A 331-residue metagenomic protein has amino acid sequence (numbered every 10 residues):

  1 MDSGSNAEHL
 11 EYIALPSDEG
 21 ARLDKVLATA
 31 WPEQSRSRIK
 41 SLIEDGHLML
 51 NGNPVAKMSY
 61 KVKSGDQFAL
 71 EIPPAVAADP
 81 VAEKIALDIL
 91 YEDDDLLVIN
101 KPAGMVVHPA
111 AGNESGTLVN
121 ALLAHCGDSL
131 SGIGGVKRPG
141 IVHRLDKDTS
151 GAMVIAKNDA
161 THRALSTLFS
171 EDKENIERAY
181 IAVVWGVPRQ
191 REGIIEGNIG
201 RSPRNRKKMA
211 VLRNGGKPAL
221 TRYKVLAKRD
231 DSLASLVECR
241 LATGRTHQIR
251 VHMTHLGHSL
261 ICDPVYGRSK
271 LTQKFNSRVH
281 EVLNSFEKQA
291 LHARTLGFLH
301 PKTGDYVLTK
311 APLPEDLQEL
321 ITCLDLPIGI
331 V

Functional and structural regions predicted by a protein language model:
M1-E196, G200-P203, D230, L313-P327: RNA pseudouridine synthases
M1-R38, I85, N214, K224 (+3 more regions): Pseudouridine synthases involved in rRNA/tRNA modification
D66-Q67, R245, D305: Structural motif
L70-I72, P203-K207, P218-L220, F275-E281: Short Pro/Gly-enriched beta-strand edge/turn motifs at strand-loop
I89, V184, R222-V225, L260: Conserved hydrophobic positions within beta-strands
Y180, I195, T221, S235-V237: Structural detector for hydrophobic anchor residues on beta-strands
A210, P218-K228: Oxyanion-binding "anion nests"
